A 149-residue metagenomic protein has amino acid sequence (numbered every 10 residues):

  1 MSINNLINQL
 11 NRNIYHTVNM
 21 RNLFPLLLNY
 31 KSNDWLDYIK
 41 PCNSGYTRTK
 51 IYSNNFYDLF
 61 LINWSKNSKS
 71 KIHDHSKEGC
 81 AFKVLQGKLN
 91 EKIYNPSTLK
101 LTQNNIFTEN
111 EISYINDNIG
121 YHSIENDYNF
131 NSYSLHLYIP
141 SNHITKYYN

Functional and structural regions predicted by a protein language model:
M1-D34: N-terminal leader/capping segments at the start of a protein or of a new domain
I39-S68, L135: A short glycine-rich, His/Asp/Glu-containing loop-to-beta-strand
L61-H75, D117-N118: Conserved short histidine dyad/triad with adjacent acidic residue
K66, K77-N90, N95: Glycine- and acidic-residue-biased ligand/ion/polar-headgroup-sensing regions
H73-H75, Y121-S123, H136: Histidine-centered active-site/metal-ligand motif
A81, P96-H122: Short acidic-glycine-tyrosine-enriched beta hairpin
A81-F82, N129-I144: A short hydrophobic beta-strand segment most commonly corresponding to one strand of the jelly-roll/cupin
I124-Y128: Asparagine-centered strand-capping/turn motif at beta-strand->loop junctions
